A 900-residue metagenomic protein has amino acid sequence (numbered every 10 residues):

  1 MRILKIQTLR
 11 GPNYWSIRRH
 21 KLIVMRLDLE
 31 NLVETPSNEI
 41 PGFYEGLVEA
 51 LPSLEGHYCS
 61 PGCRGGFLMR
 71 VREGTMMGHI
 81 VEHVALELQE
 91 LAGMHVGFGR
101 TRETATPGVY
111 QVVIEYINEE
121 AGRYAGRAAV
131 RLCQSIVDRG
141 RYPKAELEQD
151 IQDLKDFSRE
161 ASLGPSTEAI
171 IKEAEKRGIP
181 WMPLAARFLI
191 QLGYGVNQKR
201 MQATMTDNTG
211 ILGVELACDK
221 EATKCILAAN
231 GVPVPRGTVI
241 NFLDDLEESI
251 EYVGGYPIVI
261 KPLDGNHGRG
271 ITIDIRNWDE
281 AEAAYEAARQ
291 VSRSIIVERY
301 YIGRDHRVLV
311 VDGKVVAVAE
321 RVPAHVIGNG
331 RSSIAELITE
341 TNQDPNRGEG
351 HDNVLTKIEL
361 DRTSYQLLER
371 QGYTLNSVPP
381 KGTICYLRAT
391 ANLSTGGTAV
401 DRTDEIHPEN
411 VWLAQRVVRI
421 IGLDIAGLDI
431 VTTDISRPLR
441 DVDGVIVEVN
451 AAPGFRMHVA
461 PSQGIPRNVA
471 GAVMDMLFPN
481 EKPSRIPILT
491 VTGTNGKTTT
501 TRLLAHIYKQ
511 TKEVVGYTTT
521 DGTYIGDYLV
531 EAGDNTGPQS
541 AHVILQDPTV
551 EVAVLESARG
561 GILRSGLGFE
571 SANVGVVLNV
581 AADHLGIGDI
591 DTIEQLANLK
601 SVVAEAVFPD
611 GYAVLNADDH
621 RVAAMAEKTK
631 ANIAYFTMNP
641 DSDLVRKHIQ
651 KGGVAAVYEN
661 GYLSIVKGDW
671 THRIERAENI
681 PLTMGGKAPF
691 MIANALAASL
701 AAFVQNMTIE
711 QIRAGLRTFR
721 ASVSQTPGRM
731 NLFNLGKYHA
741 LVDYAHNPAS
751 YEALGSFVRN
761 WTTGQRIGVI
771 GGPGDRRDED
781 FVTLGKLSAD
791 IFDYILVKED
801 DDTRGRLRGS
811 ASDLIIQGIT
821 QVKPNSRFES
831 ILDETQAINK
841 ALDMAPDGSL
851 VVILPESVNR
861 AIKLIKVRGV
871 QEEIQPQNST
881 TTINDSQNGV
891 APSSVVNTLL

Functional and structural regions predicted by a protein language model:
M1-E175, K314-A317, V322-E336, T363 (+2 more regions): ATP-dependent carboxylate activation and anion-phosphoryl transfer catalytic cores that bind Mg-ATP to form
I3-I6, G11-M69, R502, D589 (+3 more regions): ATP-dependent carboxylate-amine ligase
P41-Y44, V196-R362, P408: Active-site nucleotide/adenylate-binding loops and adjacent lid/helix of ATP-dependent enzymes
P107-V109, I114-E248, Y252, N266: Conserved N-proximal alpha/beta basic substrate-recognition cap immediately N-terminal to, or forming the N-lobe
A174, D429, T518, E556 (+8 more regions): Residue-level signal for inorganic ion chemistry
N480-G522: Walker A (P-loop) phosphate-binding motif
L529-L644, N679-T683, P748, E752: Flexible active-site lid/hinge loop adjacent to a nucleotide/diphosphate and Mg2+-phosphate binding pocket
I590-A597, S601, G611, A631-E752: Adenine nucleotide phosphate-binding catalytic loops in nucleotide-utilizing enzymes
